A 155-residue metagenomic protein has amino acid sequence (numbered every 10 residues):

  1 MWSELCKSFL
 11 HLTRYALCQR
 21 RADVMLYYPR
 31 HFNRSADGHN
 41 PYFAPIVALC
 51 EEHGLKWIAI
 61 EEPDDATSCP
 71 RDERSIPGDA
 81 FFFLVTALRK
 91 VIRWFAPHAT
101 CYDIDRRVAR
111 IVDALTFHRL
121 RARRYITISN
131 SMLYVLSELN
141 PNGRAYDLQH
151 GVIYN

Functional and structural regions predicted by a protein language model:
M1-N155: Catalytic-core helical/loop segments in enzymes performing group transfer/polymerization on anionic/lipid-linked
